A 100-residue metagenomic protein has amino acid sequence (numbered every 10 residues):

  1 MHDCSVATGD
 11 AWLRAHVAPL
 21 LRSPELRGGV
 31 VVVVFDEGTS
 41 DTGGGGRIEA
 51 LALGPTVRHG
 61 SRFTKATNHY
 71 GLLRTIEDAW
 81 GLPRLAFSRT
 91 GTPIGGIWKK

Functional and structural regions predicted by a protein language model:
M1-K100: N-terminal pro-sequences and low-complexity stem/linker regions of secreted or lumenal proteins
